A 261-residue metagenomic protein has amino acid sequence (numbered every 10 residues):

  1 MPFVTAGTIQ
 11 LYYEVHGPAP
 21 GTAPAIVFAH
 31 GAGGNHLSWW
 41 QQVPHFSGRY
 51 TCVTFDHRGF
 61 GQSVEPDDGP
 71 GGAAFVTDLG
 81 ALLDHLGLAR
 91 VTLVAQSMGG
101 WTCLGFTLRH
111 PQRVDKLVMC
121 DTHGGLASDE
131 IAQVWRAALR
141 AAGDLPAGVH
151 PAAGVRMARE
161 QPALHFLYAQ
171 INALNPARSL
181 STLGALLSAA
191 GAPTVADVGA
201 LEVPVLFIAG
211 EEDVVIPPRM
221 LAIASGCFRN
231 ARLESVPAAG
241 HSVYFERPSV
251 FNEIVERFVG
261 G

Functional and structural regions predicted by a protein language model:
T8-E65: Conserved HGGG/HGGXW glycine-rich cap/lid loop of the alpha/beta-hydrolase fold
Q41-S47, V53-M98, E253: Active-site loop/oxyanion-hole signature of alpha/beta-hydrolase fold enzymes
W101-R109, V114-L145: Flexible "cap/lid" loop of the alpha/beta hydrolase fold
A127-Q133, L145-G199: Conserved alpha/beta-hydrolase catalytic His-Asp/Glu region
L201, F207-A209, D213: Short beta-strand/loop motif that positions the catalytic acidic residue of the alpha/beta-hydrolase fold
V214-M220: Conserved alpha/beta-hydrolase "acid-adjacent" motif
A222-A231: Active-site-adjacent alpha-helix of alpha/beta-hydrolase-fold enzymes
A231-G261: Catalytic active-site module of serine/aspartate enzymes centered on a nucleophile-bearing elbow/loop
